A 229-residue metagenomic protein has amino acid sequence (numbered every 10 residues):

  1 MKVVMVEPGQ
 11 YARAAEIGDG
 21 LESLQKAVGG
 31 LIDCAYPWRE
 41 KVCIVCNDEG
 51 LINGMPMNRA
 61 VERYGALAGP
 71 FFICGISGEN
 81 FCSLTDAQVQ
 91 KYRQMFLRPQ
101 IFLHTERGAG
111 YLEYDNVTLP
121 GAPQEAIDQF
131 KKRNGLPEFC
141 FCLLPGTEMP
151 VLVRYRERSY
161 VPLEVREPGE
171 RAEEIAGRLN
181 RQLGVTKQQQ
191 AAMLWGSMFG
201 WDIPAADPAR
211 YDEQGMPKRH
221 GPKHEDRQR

Functional and structural regions predicted by a protein language model:
M1-K131, L136-E138, C142-L144, E148-Y155 (+2 more regions): Short beta-rich binding modules
P120, G135, K187, Q214 (+1 more regions): Extended rod-forming repeat segments used as scaffolds/tethers
G146-P150, L194, I203, R210: Short proline/glycine- and acidic-rich turn/helix-capping motifs at secondary-structure junctions
L179, A191-L194: Composition-driven recognition of long, low-complexity, acid-poor segments enriched in small hydrophobic and small
M198-W201, A206-A209, E213-R229: Non-Sec secretion/translocation targeting segments of pathogen effectors
